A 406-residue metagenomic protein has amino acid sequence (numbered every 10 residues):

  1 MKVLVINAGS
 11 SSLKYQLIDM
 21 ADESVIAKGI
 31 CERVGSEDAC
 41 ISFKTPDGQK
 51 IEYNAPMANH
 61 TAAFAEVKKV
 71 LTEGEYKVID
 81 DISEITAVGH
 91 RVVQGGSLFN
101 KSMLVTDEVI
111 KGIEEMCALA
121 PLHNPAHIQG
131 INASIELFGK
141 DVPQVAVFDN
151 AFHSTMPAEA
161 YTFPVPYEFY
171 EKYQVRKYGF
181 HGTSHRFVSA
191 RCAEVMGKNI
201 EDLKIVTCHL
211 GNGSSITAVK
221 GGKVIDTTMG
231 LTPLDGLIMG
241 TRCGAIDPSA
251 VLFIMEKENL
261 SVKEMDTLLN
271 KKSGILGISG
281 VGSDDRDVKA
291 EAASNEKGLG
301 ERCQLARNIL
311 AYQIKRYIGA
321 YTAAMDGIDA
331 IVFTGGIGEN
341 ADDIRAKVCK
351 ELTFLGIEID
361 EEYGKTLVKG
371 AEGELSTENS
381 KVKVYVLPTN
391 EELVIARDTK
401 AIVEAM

Functional and structural regions predicted by a protein language model:
M1-G96: N-terminal glycine/serine-rich phosphate-binding loop of ATP-dependent small-molecule kinases, especially carbohydrate
G9, H90-V93, L210, I328 (+1 more regions): Glycine-rich beta-strand-to-loop/alpha-helix junction loops that act as flexible
V70-I85, C192-N199, I318-D329: Phosphate/pyrophosphate-binding loops at sites that engage ATP/ADP/AMP, CoA/4′-phosphopantetheine, polyphosphate
L71, K77-H123, P143-V145, A151-A160: Short beta-strand-loop/turn "lid" adjacent to the catalytic site in phosphate-handling enzymes
F152-K257: Glycine-rich phosphate-binding loop of actin/hexokinase-like ATP-binding domains
K220, D226-E258, T267, G335-L367: Catalytic phosphate/nucleotide-handling subdomain of diverse soluble enzymes
T267, G274-I278, D285-A324: Adenine-nucleotide phosphate-binding core of ATP-dependent small-molecule kinases
Q304, N308-V332, G338-M406: Internal helix-turn-beta structural module
